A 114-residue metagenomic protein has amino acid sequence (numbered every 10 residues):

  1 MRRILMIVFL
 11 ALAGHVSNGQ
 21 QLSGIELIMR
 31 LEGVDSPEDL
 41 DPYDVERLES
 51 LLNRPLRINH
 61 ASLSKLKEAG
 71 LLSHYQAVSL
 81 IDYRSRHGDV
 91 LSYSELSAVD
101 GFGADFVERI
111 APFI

Functional and structural regions predicted by a protein language model:
I4-A13: Sec-dependent N-terminal signal peptides
G19-Q20: Boundary of Sec targeting at the N-terminus
R30-P37: Structured, non-catalytic alpha/beta "coupling" segments that mediate domain-domain communication and provide generic
E38-D39, V107: Long, solvent-exposed N-terminal ectodomains/accessory regions that are displayed to the extracellular/lumenal milieu
P42-L91, I110-F113: Amphipathic, charged-and-aliphatic alpha-helical interface segments that function as noncatalytic docking
S92-E108: Hydrophobic or amphipathic alpha-helical targeting/insertion segments
